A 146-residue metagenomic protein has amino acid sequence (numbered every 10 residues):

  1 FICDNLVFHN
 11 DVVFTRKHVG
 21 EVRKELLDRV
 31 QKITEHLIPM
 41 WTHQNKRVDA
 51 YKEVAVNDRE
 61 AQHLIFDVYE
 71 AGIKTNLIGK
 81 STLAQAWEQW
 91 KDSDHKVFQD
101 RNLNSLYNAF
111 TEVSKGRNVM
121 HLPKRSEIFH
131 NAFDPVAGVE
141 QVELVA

Functional and structural regions predicted by a protein language model:
F1-A146: Intrinsically disordered, low-complexity regions enriched in serine/threonine
